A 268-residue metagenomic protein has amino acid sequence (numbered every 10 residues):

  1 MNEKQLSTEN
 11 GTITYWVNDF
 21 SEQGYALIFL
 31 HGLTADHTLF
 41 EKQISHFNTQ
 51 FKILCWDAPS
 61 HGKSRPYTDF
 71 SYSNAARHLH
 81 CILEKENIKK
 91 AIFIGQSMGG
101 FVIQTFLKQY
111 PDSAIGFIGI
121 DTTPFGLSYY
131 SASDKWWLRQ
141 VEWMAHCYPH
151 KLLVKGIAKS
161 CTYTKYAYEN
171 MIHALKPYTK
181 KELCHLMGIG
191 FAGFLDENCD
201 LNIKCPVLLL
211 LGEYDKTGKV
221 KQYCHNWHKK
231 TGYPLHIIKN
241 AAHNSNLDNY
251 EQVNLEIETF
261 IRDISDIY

Functional and structural regions predicted by a protein language model:
M1-I28, Q50-F51, K89, A158 (+2 more regions): Alpha/beta-hydrolase fold catalytic core
T14-R65: Conserved HGGG/HGGXW glycine-rich cap/lid loop of the alpha/beta-hydrolase fold
S45, L54-I94, L255: Active-site loop/oxyanion-hole signature of alpha/beta-hydrolase fold enzymes
G95, G99, I103: Gly/Ala-rich beta-loop-alpha elbow adjacent to hydrolase catalytic centers
K108, A114-H146: Flexible "cap/lid" loop of the alpha/beta hydrolase fold
S128-Y130, C147-N202: Conserved alpha/beta-hydrolase catalytic His-Asp/Glu region
V207-A241, L247: Conserved loop-alpha-helix segment in the C-terminal half of the alpha/beta-hydrolase fold that carries the catalytic
T231-Y268: Catalytic active-site module of serine/aspartate enzymes centered on a nucleophile-bearing elbow/loop
